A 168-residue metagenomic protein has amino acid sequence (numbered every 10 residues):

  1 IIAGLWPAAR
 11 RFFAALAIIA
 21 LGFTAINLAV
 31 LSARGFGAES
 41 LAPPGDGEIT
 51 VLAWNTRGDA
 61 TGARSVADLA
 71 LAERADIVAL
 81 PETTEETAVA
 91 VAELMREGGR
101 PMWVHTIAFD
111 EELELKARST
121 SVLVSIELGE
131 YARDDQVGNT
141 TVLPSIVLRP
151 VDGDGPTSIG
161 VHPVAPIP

Functional and structural regions predicted by a protein language model:
I1-L94: N-terminal, active-site-proximal structural segment of metallo-dependent hydrolase catalytic domains
A29-A38, P81-P156, G160-P163: Structured beta-strand-rich core segments of catalytic domains in phosphoester-bond hydrolases
I167-P168: Extended amphipathic ligand-handling, pore-lining, and cofactor/metal-binding catalytic surfaces
